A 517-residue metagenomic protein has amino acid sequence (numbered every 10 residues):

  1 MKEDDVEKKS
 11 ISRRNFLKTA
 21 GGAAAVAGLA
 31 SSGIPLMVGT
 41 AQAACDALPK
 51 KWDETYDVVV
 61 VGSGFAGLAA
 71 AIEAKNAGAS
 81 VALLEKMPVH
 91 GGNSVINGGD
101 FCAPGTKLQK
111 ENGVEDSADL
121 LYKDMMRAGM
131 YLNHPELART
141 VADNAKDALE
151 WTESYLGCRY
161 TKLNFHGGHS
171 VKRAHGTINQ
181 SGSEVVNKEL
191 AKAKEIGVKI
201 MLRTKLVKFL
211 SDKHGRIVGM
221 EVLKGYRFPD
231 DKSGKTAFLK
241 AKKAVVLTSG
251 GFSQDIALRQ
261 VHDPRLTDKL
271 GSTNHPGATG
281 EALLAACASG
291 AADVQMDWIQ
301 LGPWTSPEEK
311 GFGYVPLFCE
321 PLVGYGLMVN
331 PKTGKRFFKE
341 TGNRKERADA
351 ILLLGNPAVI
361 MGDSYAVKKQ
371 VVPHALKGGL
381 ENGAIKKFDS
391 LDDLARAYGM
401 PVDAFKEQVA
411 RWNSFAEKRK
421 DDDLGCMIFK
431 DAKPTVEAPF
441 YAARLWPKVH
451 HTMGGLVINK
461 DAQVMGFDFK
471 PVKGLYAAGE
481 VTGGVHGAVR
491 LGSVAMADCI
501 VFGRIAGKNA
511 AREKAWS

Functional and structural regions predicted by a protein language model:
M1-N15, V38-T40: N-terminal secretory signal peptides
S12-S32: N-terminal export leaders
T19-G21, K86-K199, R203-K208, R216 (+4 more regions): Conserved N-terminal/central alpha/beta ligand/cofactor-binding core
W52-G64: Beta1/beta-strand and adjacent pyrophosphate-binding region of the FAD-binding site in flavoprotein oxidoreductases
S211-F238: Conserved beta-strand-loop-beta-strand element in the redox core of flavoprotein oxidoreductases
R227-G234, K240-E308, C499-I505, N509: Glycine-rich loop(s) and the adjacent beta-strand/alpha-helix scaffold that form part
L283-A285, A292-M400: An anion/pyrophosphate-binding glycine-rich loop and adjacent beta-alpha core in soluble alpha-beta enzymes
A404-V489: A glycine-rich dinucleotide-binding beta-alpha-beta segment and adjacent secondary-structure elements that constitute
